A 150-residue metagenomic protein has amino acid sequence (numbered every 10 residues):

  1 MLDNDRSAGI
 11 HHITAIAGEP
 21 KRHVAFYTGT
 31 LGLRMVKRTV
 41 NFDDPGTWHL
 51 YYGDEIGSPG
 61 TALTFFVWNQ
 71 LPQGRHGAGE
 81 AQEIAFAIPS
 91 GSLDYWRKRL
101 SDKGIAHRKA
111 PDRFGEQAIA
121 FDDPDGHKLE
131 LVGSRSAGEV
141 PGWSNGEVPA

Functional and structural regions predicted by a protein language model:
M1-R6, V36-T39, D94-A150: Vicinal oxygen chelate
A8-G18, E55, N69-R99, Q117-D122 (+1 more regions): Vicinal oxygen chelate
I10-A17, L33, L50, G60-L63 (+3 more regions): Short, structured motif recognition centered on aromatic/hydrophobic residues
H11-H12, R22-H23, H49, H76 (+2 more regions): Histidine (H) residue identity feature
I16-P59, D102, A110, Q117: Core segments of cupin and vicinal oxygen chelate
Y27, L50-Y52, V67-N69, E80-E83 (+3 more regions): General N-terminal targeting signals
R34-H76, K128-A137: Conserved short beta-strand elements that form part of the metal-binding/catalytic scaffold of enzyme active sites
